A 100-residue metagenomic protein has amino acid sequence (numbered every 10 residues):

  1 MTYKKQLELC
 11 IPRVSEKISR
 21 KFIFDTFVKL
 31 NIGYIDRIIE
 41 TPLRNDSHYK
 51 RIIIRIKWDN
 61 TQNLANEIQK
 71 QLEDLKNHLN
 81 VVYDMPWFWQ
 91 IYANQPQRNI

Functional and structural regions predicted by a protein language model:
T2-R51, R55-I68, L72-L75: Canonical RRM/RBD RNA-binding surface and closely related RRM-like beta-sheet modules in eukaryotic RNA-binding proteins
Q71-I100: Low-complexity RS/RG/RGG-rich segments used by eukaryotic RNA-binding proteins and nuclear co-regulators for mRNP
